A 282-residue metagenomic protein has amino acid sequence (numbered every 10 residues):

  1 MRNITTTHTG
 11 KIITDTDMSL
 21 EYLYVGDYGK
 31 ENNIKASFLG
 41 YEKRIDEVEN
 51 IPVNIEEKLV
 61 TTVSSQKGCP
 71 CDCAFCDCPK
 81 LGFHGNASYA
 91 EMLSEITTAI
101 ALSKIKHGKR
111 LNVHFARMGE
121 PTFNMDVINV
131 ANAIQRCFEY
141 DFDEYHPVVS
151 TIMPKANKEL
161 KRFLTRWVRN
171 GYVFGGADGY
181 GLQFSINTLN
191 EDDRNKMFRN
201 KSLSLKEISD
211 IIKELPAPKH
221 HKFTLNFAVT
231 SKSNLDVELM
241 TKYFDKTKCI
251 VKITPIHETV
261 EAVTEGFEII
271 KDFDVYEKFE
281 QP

Functional and structural regions predicted by a protein language model:
M1-L59, V63, C71: Flexible, acidic/Gly-rich N-terminal and inter-domain linker regions that tether and position cofactor-handling modules
N3-T5, S64-S65, C78, S150-T151: Short linear Ser/Thr-Pro motifs
A36-L39, C76-P79, A87: "Short basic amphipathic alpha-helical interaction patches in structured regions
I55, K80-N112: Conserved alpha-helical substructure of the radical SAM core
V60, P79-A87, R117-E120: Flexible, glycine/proline-enriched loop segments at strand-loop-helix junctions that form or flank small-ligand binding
S64-G82: Local cysteine-cluster metal-coordination motifs and their immediate loop/turn environment, predominantly Fe-S cluster
I100-N112, R117-Q281: Conserved AdoMet/S-adenosylmethionine-binding subsite of the radical SAM
